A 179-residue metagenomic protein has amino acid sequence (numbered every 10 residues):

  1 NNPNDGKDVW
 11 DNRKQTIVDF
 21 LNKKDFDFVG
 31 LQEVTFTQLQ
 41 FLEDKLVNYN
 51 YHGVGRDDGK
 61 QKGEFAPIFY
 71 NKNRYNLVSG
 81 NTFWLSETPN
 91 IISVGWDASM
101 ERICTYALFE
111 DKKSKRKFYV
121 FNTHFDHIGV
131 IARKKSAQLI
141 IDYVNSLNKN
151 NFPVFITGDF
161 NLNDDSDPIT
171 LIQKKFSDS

Functional and structural regions predicted by a protein language model:
N1, T123-F125, G158-F160: Active-site metal-binding loops of divalent metal-dependent hydrolases
N1-Q15, Q61, L85-S99, D126-G129: Acidic/histidine-rich helix-loop elements that form or flank divalent-metal/phosphate-binding sites at the catalytic
N12, T16-F20, F41, E64 (+5 more regions): Alpha-helical elements of Rossmann-like donor-binding domains used by nucleotide-donor carbohydrate transfer enzymes
I17, L21-L31: Proline-aspartate-enriched helix->loop->beta-strand connector
D27-Q32, N122, F155-G158: Short catalytic-loop micro-motif centered on adjacent basic/acidic residues
F28-K117: Structured beta-strand-rich core segments of catalytic domains in phosphoester-bond hydrolases
N50, I128-S179: Metal-dependent phosphoesterases centered on the DNase I-like endonuclease/exonuclease/phosphatase
S99-E101, E110-A137: Metal-dependent phosphoester/phosphodiester hydrolase catalytic core
